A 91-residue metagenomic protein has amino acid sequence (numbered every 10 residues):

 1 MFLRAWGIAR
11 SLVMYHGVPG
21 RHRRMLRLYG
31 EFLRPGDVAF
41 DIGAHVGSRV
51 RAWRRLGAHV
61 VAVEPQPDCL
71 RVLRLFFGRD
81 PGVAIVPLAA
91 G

Functional and structural regions predicted by a protein language model:
M1-G91: Phosphate/nucleotide-binding beta-alpha loop and adjacent structural elements of enzyme active sites
